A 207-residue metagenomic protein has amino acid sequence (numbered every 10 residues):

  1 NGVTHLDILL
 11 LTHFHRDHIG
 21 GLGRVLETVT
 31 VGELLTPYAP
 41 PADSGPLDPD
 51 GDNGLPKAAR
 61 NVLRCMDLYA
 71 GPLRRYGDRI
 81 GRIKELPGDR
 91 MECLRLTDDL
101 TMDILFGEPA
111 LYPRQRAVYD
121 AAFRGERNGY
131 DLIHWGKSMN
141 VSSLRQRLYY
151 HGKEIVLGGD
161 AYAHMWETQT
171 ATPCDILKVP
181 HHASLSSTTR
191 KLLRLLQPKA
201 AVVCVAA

Functional and structural regions predicted by a protein language model:
N1, L10-E27, L111-A207: Active-site-proximal loop/helix segments of hydrolase catalytic cores
N1-I8, T36-P37: N-terminal catalytic scaffold of extracellular/periplasmic and nuclease hydrolases that process anionic headgroups
L6, G81-K84, A201: A local structural micro-motif
I19-G20, R24-I155: Flexible, acidic/histidine-containing loops and adjacent segments that form or flank the divalent-metal
